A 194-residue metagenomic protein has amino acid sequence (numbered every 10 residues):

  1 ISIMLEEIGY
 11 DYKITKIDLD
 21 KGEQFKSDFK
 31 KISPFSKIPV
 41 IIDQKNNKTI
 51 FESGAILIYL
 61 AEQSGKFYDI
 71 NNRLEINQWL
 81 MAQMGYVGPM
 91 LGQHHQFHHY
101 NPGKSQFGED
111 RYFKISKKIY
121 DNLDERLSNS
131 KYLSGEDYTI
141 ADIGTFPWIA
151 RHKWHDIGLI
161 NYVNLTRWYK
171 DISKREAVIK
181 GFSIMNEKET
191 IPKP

Functional and structural regions predicted by a protein language model:
I1-R111, D124: GST-like domain detector, emphasizing the conserved glutathione-binding G-site in the N-terminal thioredoxin-like
D18, I140, M185-K188: Short, solvent-exposed turn/loop segments enriched in Gly/Ser/Thr/Pro and often Arg
G22-E23, L60, K170, E189-I191: Short secondary-structure boundary/hinge segments and terminal tails
K31, K174, S183-I184: Phosphate-coordinating loops and pocket residues in cytosolic domains that bind phosphorylated ligands
A55, E176-A177: Alpha-helix/helix-capping structural signal
A61, W148-I149, F182: Active-site-flanking alpha-helical
Y86-E176: GST-like fold's C-terminal all-alpha helical module
I179-P194: Terminal-tail/helix-coil boundary detector
